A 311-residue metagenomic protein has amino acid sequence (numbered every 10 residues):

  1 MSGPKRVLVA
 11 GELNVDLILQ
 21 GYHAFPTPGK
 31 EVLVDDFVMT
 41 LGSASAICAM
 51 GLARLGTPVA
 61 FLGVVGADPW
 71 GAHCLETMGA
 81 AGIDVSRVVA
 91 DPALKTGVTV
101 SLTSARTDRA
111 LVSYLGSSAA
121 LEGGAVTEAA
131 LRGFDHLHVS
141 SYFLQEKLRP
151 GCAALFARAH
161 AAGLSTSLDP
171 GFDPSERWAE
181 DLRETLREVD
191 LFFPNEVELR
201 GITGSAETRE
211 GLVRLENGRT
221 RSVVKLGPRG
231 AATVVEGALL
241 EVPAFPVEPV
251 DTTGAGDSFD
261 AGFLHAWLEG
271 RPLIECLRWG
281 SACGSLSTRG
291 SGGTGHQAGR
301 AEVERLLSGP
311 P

Functional and structural regions predicted by a protein language model:
M1-V64, P69-A80, E248-V250: Glycine-rich phosphate/adenosyl-contacting loop at the front of the ribokinase-like
M1-V7, L33, R158, S175 (+1 more regions): Conserved phosphate-binding/catalytic region of the ribokinase-like
K30-V32, M39, R54-V139, E304-P311: Conserved N-terminal subdomain of the carbohydrate kinase-like
L52, N195, G256: Short, conserved phosphate/pyrophosphate- and ester-handling motifs at nucleotide-, phospho-/glycolipid
A53, G79, A157-H160, E216: Anion (oxyanion) recognition and catalysis
A129-A130, L182-T185, L215: Structural alpha-helical scaffold elements that stabilize or flank donor/cofactor-binding regions in carbohydrate
H136-E210, R229-A231: Conserved beta-alpha-beta core of the PfkB/ribokinase-like small-molecule kinase fold
